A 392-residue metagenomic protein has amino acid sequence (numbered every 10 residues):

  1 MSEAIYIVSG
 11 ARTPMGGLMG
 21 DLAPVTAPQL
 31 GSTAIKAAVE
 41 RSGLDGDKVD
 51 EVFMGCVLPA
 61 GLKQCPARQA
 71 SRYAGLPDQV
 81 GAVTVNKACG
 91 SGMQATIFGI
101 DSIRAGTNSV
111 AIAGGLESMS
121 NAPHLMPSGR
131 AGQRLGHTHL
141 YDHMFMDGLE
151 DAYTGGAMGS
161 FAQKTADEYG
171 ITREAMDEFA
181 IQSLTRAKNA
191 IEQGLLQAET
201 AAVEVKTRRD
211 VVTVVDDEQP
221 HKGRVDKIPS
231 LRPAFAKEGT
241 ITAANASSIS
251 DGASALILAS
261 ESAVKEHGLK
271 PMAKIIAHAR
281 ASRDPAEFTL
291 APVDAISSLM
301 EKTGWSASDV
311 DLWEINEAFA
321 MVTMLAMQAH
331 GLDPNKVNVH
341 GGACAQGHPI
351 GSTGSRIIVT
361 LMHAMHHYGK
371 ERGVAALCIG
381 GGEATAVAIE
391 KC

Functional and structural regions predicted by a protein language model:
M1-A27, A37, V225-L290, D294 (+5 more regions): Condensing-enzyme catalytic core mediating Claisen C-C bond formation in acyl metabolism
M1-L62, P66-A74, G81, F161-R173 (+6 more regions): Conserved active-site "lid/cap" helical segment
S2, V110-K164: Flexible glycine-/small-residue-enriched beta->alpha junction loops that bind anionic phosphate/pyrophosphate groups
R12-T13, P24-T33, R41, A175-E266 (+2 more regions): N-terminal extracellular/periplasmic Venus flytrap/periplasmic-binding protein-like
C56-V110, Y153-M158, K222-S248, A329-R356 (+2 more regions): Conserved catalytic cysteine-centered active-site region of acyl-thioester-dependent Claisen-condensing enzymes
N86-E117, A166-L195, A255-S262, M327 (+2 more regions): Active-site-proximal alpha-helical scaffold in enzymes
S160-Q163, E199-A201, K206, I276-A345: Active-site pocket-lining segment
